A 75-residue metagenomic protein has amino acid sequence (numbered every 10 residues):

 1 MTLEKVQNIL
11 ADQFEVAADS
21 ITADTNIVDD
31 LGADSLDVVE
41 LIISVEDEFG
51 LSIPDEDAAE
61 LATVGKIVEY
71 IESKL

Functional and structural regions predicted by a protein language model:
M1, V6, N26, S44 (+1 more regions): Residue-level recognition of oxygen-bearing side chains
M1-D19, S73-K74: Thiotemplate assembly-line natural product biosynthesis machinery
Q13-D30, E48-E60: Phosphopantetheine carrier-protein modules
D29-D47: Phosphopantetheine-attachment site and its flanking helix in carrier
I42-I43, D47-K74: C-terminal structural segments of small proteins and small subunits
